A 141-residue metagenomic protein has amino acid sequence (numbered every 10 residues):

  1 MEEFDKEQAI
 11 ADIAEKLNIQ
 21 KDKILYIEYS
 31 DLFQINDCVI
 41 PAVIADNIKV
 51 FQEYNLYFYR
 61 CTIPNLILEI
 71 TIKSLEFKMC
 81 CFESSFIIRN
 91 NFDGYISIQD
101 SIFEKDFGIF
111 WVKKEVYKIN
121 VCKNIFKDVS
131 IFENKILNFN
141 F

Functional and structural regions predicted by a protein language model:
K6, S97-F103: Conserved long hydrophobic alpha-helices within structured protein cores
K6-I10, I19-K21: Short amphipathic alpha-helical segments that mediate assembly, nucleic-acid/protein binding, or membrane association
E15-E28, D37, P41-F51, P64-T71 (+6 more regions): Short, T/G/N/S-enriched strand-turn elements that build extracellular solenoid repeat scaffolds
N55-Y57: Parallel beta-helix/beta-solenoid
